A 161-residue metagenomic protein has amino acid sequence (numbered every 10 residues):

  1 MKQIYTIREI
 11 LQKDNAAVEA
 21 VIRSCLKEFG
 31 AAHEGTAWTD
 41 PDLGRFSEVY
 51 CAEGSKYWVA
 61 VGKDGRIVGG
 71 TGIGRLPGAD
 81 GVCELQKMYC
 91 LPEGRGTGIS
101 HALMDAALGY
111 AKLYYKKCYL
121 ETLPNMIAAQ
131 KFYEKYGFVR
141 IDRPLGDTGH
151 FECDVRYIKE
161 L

Functional and structural regions predicted by a protein language model:
Y5, E9-Q86, L91-P92, M104-A106 (+3 more regions): Acetyl-CoA-dependent GNAT
G30, G96-G98, G137: Glycine-centered helix-boundary capping/hinge motifs
A32, T97, L113-K116: Short coil/turn segments at alpha/beta junctions that flank glycine-rich nucleotide-binding fingerprints
L91-E93, T97, P124-N125: Active-site acidic-Proline motif in GNAT/NAT acetyltransferases
K116-L161: C-terminal "cap" of GNAT-fold acetyltransferases
